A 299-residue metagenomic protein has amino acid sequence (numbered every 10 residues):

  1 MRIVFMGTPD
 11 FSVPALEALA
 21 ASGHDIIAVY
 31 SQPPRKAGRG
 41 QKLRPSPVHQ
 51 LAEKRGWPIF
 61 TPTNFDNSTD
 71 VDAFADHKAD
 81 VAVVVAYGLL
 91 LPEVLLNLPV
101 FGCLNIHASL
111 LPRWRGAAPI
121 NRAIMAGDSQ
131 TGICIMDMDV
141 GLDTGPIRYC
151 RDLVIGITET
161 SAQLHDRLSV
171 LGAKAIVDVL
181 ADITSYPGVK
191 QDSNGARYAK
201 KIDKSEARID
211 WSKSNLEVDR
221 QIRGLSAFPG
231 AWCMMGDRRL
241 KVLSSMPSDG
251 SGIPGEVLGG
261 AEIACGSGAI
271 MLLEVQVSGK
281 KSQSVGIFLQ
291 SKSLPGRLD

Functional and structural regions predicted by a protein language model:
M1-R39: N-terminal Rossmann-like dinucleotide-binding module
R2-V4, I27-A28, P58-H77, L90-A108: Internal alpha/beta domain cores that form substrate/cofactor-binding pockets in large enzymes and binding proteins
V13, K42-P45, N67-V71, L89 (+1 more regions): Structural motif corresponding to alpha-helix initiation and N-cap regions
S22, Q32, V81-Y198: Donor/substrate-binding cores of folate-linked one-carbon enzymes
R35-E53: N-terminal beta-loop-helix "entrance" segment that forms/cooperates in small-molecule cofactor or anionic ligand
K200-K213: Acyl-group handling in specialized metabolite and lipid biosynthesis
S212-D299: An anion-binding loop in the catalytic cleft
